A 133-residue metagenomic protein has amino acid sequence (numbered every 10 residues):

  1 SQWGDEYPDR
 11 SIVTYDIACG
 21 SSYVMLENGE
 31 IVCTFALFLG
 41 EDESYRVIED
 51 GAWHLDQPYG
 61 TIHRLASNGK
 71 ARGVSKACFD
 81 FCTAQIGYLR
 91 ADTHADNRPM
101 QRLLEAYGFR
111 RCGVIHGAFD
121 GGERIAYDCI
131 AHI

Functional and structural regions predicted by a protein language model:
S1-T14: Conserved GNAT-fold acetyl-CoA-binding loop/helix
S21-Y23, E123-Y127: Short beta-strand micro-motifs in enzyme catalytic cores
V24, E30-G40: Conserved beta-strand in the GNAT
L26-N28, D128-H132: Active-site beta-strand termini and strand-to-loop segments that position acidic
A36-K70: Conserved acyl-donor/pantetheine-binding loop and adjacent beta-alpha core of acyl/acetyltransferases and related
T61, A84-D96: Conserved GNAT acetyl-CoA-binding A-motif
S67-A84, Q101-A106: Conserved acetyl-CoA-binding loop-helix of GNAT-fold acetyltransferases
D92, R110-R124: Conserved catalytic-core motifs of GNAT/GCN5-like acyltransferases
